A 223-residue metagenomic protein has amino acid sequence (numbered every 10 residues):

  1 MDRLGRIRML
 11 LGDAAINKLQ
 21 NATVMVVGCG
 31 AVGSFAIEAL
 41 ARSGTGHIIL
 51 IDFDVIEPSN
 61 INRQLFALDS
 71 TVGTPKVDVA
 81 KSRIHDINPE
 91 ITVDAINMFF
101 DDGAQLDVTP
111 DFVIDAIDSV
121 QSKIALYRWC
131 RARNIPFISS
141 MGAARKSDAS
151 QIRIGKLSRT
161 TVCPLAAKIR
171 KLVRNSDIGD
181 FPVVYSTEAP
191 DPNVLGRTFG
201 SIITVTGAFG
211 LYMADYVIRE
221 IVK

Functional and structural regions predicted by a protein language model:
M1-V24: N-terminal charged helix/coil linker that caps or initiates catalytic domains
Q20, L106-F112, I117, S122-A125 (+4 more regions): Glycine-rich phosphate/adenylate-binding loop
V26-G28, I51: Conserved N-terminal Rossmann-fold NAD(P)-binding element of oxidoreductases
V32: Hydrophobic/small residue at the entry helix of a nucleotide-binding pocket
R42-H47, A132: Conserved S-adenosyl-L-methionine
T45, D52-I87: Glycine-rich phosphate-binding loop and adjoining beta1-alpha1-beta2 segment of Rossmann-like nucleotide-binding folds
I96-G103: Conserved SAM/SAH-binding loop
